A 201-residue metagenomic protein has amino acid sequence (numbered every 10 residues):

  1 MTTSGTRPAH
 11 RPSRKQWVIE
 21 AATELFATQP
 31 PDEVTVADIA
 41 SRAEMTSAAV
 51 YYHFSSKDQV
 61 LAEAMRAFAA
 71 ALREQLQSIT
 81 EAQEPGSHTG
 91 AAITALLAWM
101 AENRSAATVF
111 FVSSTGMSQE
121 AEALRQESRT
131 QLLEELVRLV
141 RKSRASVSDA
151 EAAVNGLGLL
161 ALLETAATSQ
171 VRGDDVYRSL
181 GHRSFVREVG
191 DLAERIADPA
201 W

Functional and structural regions predicted by a protein language model:
M1-S13, E20, E24, V140 (+2 more regions): N-terminal intrinsically disordered/low-complexity leader segments
M1-T3, A98, E102, E134-K142 (+1 more regions): C-terminal peripheral helix-coil segments that are non-catalytic and often amphipathic
S13-W17, A21, L25-Q59, E63: Helix-turn-helix
W17-L25, A71, A91, A95: Pre-recognition alpha-helix immediately N-terminal to the DNA-recognition helix within helix-turn-helix or winged-helix
L61-F68, F110, L124-R125: Alpha-helical DNA-contacting segments of helix-turn-helix folds
E63, Q77-S105, S146, N155-L159 (+1 more regions): Hydrophobic alpha-helical connector segments
A70, Q119-R144, A153-L157, L180-D191: Amphipathic alpha-helical packing segments from all-alpha helical-bundle domains
A98-V137, R172: Short secondary-structure transition hinges
